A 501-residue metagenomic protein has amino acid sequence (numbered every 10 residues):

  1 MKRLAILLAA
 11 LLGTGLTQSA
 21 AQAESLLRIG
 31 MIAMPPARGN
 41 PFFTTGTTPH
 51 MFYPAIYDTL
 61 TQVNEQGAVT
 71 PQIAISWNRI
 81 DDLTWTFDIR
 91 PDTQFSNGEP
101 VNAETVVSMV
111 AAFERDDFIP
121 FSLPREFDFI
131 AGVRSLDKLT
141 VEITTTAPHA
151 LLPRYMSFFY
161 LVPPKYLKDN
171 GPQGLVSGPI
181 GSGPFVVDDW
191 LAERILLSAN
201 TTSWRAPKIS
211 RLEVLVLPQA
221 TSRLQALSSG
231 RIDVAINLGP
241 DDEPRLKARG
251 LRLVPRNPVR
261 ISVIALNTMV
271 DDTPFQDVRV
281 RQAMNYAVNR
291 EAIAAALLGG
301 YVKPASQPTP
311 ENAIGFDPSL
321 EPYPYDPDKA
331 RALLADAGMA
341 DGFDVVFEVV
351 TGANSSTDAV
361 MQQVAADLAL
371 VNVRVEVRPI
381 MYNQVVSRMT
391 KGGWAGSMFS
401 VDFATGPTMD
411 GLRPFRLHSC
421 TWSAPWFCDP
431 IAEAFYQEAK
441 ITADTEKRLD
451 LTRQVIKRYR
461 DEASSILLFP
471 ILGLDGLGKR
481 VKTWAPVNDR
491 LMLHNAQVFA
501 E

Functional and structural regions predicted by a protein language model:
R28, N102-A111, K138-T144, G183-P184 (+7 more regions): Alpha-helical secondary-structure segments
G30-I80, A111, I180-G181: N-terminal lobe/hinge region of extracytoplasmic solute-binding protein
A33-H50, I73, E99, L123 (+5 more regions): A structural "hinge/loop" feature
A68, M156-P207, R211, D328 (+1 more regions): Gly/Pro-rich hinge or "lid" segments in bacterial periplasmic/extracellular proteins
I75-I119, E142, A226, P274-F275: Aromatic- and charge-enriched surface segment that lines or borders ligand/interaction sites
N78, P124-Y166: Surface-exposed binding/hinge segments that line and control ligand-binding clefts or catalytic entry sites
A199, S262, V288-G315, S356-A365 (+1 more regions): Detector for C-terminal structural segments
T201-R245, R374: Ligand-site clamp/hinge motif
